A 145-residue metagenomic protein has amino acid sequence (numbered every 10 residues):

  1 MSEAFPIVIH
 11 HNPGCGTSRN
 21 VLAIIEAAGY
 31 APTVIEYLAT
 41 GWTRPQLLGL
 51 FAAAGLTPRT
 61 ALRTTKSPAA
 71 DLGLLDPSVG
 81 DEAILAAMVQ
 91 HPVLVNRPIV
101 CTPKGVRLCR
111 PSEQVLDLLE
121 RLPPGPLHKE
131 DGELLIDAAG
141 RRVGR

Functional and structural regions predicted by a protein language model:
S2-A28, P32-T40: Local sequence-structure signature of Cys/Sec-based thiol-disulfide redox active-site neighborhoods
S2-P6, V89-R97, C101-R145: Non-globular targeting/processing and membrane-anchoring segments
V21, Q46-L47, P58, T65 (+4 more regions): Amphipathic alpha-helical interface surfaces
P32-P45, R63, D76-P77: Thiol-based oxidoreductase modules, predominantly thioredoxin-like and allied folds used for disulfide exchange
P45-L48, L72: Short secondary-structure transition/capping segments
L50-A54, P77: Short, hinge-like loop/turn segments at secondary-structure boundaries
A61-I99: Mid-chain, well-packed structural core segment of small domains
